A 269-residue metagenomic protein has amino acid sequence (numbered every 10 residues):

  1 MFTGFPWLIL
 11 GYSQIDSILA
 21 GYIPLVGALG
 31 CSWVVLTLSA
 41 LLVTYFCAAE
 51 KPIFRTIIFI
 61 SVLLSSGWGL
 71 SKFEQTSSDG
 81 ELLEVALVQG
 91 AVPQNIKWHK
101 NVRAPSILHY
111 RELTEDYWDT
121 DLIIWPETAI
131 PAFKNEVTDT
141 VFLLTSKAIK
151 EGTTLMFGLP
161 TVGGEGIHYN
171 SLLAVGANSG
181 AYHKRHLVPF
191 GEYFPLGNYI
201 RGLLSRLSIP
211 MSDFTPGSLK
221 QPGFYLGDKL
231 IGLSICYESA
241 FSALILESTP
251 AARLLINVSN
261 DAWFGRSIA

Functional and structural regions predicted by a protein language model:
M1-F73, E115: Membrane-embedded alpha-helical bundles of multi-pass enzymes that act on lipidic or dolichyl-linked glycan substrates
K72-A269: Soluble catalytic domains of enzymes that build or remodel membrane lipids, polysaccharides, and related
